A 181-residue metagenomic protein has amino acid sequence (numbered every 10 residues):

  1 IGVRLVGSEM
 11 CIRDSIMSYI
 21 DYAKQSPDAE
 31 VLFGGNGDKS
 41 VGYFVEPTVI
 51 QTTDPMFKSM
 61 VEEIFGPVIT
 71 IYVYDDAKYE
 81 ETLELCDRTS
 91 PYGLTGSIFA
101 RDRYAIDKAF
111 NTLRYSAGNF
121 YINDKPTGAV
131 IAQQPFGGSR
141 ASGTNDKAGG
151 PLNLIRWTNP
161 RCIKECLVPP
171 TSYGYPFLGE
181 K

Functional and structural regions predicted by a protein language model:
I1-G7, C11-I12: Single conserved hydrophobic/aromatic residue that forms the stacking wall/gate of nucleotide- or nucleobase-binding
R4, L32-G34, C166: Short, hydrophobic secondary-structure boundary micro-motifs
Y19-A23: Helical element adjacent to the flavin cofactor pocket in flavoenzyme catalytic cores
Q25-P27, A77-K78: PLP-dependent aminotransferase class I/II
D28-A29, G118: Short glycine/serine/threonine/alanine-rich loop segments
A29-Y43: Conserved PLP cofactor-binding pocket of PLP-dependent enzymes
G37, F44-K181: Conserved C-terminal structural/oligomerization subdomain of aldehyde/semialdehyde dehydrogenase
